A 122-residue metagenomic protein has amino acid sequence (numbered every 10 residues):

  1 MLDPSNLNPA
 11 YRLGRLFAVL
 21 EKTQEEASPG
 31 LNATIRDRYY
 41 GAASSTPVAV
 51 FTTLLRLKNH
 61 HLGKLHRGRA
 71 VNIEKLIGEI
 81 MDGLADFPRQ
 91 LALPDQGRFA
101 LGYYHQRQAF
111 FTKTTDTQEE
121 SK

Functional and structural regions predicted by a protein language model:
M1-K122: Intrinsic-disorder/low-complexity detector
